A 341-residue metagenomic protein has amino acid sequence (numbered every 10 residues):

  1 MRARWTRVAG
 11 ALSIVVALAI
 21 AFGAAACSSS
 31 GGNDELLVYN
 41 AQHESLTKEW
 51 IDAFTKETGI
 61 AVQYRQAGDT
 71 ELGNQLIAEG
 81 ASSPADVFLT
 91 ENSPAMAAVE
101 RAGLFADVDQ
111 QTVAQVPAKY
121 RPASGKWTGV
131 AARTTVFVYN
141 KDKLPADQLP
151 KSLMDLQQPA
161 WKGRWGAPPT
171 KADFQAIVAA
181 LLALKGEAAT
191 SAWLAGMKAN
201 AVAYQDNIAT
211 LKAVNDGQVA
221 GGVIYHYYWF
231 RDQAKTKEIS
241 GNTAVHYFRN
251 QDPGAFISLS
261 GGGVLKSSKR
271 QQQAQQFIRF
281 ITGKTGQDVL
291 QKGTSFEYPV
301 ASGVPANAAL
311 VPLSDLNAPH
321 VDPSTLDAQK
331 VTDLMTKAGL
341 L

Functional and structural regions predicted by a protein language model:
G23-A26: C-terminal motif of bacterial Sec signal peptides marking the signal peptidase cleavage site
S28-S30: Bacterial signal peptide processing site
A41-K48, A67-E71, I77, S83-V219 (+1 more regions): Extracytoplasmic ligand-binding site segments that recognize negatively charged/polar headgroups
P94-A98, G221-N242: A ligand-binding cleft/hinge motif common to bilobed small-molecule-binding domains
R133, L194-M197, A203-Y204, I239-K266: Periplasmic-binding protein-like
V138-K143, L182, I257-R270, V289: A bilobed periplasmic-binding-protein/Venus flytrap-type ligand-binding module shared by bacterial periplasmic
W161-P168, F280-V304: Periplasmic-binding protein-like
A188-A189, S295-L341: An extracytoplasmic/periplasmic, membrane-proximal ligand-sensing/linker region
